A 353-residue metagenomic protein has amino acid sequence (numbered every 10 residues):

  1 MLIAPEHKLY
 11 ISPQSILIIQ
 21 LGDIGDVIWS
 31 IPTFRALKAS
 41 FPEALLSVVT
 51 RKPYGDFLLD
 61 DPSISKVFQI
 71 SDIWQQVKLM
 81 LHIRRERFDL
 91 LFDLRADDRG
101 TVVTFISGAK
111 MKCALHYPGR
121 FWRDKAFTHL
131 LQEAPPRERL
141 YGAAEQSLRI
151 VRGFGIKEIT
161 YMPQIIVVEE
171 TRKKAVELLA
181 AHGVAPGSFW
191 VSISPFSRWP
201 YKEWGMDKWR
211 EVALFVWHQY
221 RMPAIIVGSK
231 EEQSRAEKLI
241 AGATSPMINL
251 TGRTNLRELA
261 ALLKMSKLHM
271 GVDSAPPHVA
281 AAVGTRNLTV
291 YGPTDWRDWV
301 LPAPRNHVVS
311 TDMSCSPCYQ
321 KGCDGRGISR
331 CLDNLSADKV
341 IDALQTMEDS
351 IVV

Functional and structural regions predicted by a protein language model:
M1-V353: Catalytic machinery of carbohydrate-active enzymes, primarily nucleotide-sugar-dependent glycosyltransferases
